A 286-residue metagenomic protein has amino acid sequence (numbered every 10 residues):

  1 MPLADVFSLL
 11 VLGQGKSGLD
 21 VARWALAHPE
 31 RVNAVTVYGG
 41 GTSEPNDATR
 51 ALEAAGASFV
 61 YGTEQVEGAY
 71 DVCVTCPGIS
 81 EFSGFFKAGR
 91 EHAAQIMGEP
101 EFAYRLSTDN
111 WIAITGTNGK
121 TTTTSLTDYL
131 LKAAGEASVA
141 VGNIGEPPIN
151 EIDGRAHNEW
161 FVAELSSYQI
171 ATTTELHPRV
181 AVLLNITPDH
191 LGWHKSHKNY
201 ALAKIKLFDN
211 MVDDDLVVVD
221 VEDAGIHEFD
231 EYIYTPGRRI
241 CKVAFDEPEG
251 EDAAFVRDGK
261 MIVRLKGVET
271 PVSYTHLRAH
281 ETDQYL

Functional and structural regions predicted by a protein language model:
M1-G98, F102: N-terminal leader/targeting and accessory segments in enzymes
P2, V6, E67-G68, P77-V221 (+2 more regions): Phosphate-binding loop of NTP-binding sites
Q14, G40, T117, N143 (+1 more regions): Cofactor-binding loop segments of dinucleotide-utilizing enzymes, especially the Rossmann-like FAD- and NAD(P)+-binding
V35-G39, V217-D220, K242-V243: Short, hydrophobic beta-strand segments that form beta-sheet elements in well-ordered domains
A253-F255, G259-K266: Short polybasic amphipathic segments
E269-P271: A short, charged helix-loop
T275-T282: Conserved small/polar residues in nucleotide/adenosyl-binding loops
Y285: Cationic, low-complexity basic patches in intrinsically disordered or flexible, solvent-exposed regions
